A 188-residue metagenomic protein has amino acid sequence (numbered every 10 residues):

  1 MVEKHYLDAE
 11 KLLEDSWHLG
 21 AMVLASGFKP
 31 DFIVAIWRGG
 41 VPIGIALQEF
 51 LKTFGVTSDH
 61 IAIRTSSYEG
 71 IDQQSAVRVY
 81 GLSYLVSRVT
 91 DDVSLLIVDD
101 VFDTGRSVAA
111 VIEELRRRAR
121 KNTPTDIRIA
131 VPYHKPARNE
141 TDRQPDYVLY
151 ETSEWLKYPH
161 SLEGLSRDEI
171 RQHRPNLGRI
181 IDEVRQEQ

Functional and structural regions predicted by a protein language model:
M1-Q188: PRPP-associated nucleotide enzymes
